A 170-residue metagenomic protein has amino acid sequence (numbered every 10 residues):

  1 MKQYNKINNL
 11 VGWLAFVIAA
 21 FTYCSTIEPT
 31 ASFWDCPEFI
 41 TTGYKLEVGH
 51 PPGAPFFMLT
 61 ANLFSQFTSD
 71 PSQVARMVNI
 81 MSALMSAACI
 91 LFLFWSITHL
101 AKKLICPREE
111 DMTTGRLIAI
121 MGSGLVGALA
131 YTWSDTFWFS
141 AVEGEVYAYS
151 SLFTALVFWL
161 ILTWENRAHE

Functional and structural regions predicted by a protein language model:
M1-T22, A88-F92, T98-H99, E110-L125: Start-transfer (signal-anchor) and selected internal transmembrane alpha helices of multi-pass inner/ER membrane
T22, I27, A61, S65 (+4 more regions): Membrane-water interface at transmembrane helix exits
C24-S25, P71-N79, L104-L117, G124-S151: Aromatic- and kink-enriched transmembrane "portal" helix at the membrane-lumen/periplasm boundary that abuts
I27-F39, G49-A61, R76: Extracytoplasmic catalytic/substrate-binding loops of multi-pass membrane glycan-assembly enzymes
Y44-K45: Juxtamembrane helix-capping/reentrant segments at transmembrane boundaries
A61-S65, V78-A101, I105, A130 (+2 more regions): Transmembrane alpha-helices of multi-pass, membrane-embedded glycan-processing enzymes that use lipid-linked
T114, I118, V157-E170: Membrane-interface transmembrane helices that cradle and orient dolichyl/undecaprenyl
